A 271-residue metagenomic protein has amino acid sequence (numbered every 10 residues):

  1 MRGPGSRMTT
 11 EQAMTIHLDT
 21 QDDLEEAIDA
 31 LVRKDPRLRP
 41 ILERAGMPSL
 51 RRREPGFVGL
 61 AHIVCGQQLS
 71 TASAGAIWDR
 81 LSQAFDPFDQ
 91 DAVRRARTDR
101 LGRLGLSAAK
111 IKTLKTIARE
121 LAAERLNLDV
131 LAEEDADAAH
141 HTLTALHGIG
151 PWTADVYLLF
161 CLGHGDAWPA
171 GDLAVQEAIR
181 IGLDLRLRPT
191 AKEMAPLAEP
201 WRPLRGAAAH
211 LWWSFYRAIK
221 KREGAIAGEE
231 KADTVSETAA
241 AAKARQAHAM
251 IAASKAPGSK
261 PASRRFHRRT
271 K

Functional and structural regions predicted by a protein language model:
T9-P48, P151-K271: C-terminal accessory module of base-excision DNA glycosylases/AP lyases that mediates lesion recognition and DNA
L18, R37, I41, L69-S70 (+2 more regions): Alpha-helical ds-nucleic-acid-binding substructure associated with the helix-hairpin-helix region of base-excision DNA
E26, D35-I63, A72-D79, Q83-D86: A positional/architectural concept
L50-V58, G105-A108, A198-G206: Structural motif
R52, A72-A76, F88, A109 (+4 more regions): Alpha-helix N-cap and coil->helix boundary residues
G59-V64, R80, A96-R100, A138-T142 (+3 more regions): A general alpha-helix detector
L60-C65, L114-A118, Y157-L158, A208-W212: Short alpha-helical scaffolding segments that buttress acidic/His motifs in well-ordered protein cores
